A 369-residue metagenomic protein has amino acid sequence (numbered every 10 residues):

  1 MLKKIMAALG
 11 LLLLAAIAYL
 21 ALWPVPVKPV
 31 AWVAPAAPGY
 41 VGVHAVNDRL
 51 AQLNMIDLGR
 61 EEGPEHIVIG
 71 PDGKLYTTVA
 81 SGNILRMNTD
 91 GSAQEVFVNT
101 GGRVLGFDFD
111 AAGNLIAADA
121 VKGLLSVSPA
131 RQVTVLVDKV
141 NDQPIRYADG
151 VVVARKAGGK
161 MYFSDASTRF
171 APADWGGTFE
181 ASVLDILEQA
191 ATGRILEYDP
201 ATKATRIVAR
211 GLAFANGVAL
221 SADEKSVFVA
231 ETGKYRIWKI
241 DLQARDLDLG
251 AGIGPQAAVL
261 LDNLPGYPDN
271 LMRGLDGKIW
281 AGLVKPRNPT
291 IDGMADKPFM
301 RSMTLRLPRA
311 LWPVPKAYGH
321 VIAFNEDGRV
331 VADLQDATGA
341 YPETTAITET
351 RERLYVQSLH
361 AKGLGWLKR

Functional and structural regions predicted by a protein language model:
Y19-N54, E65, G193, Y318-E326: Blade/loop signatures of beta-propeller domains
V27-A34, V41, Q52-I84, A340-A346: Beta-strand-rich domains and repeat architectures in extracellular enzymes and scaffolds, especially beta-propellers
V30-W32, F163-Q189, V284-P315, W366: Short, conserved, GDST-rich strand-edge loop motifs in beta-rich repeat architectures
G59-D72, T100-L115, N141-M161, Q189-I195 (+5 more regions): Beta-rich, blade/repeat-based domains predominating in secreted/periplasmic proteins but also intracellular
G59-R60, I69, L75-A80, F109-D110 (+8 more regions): Conserved beta-strand positions in repeat-built beta-propeller and related beta-rich domains
N83-S126, V135-V140: Blade-loop segments of beta-propeller domains
M87-S92, V127-Q132, Y198-K203, D241-R245 (+2 more regions): Short loop/turn segments that connect beta-strands within beta-propeller blades
A118-I186, T192: Asp-box/WD-like beta-propeller blade repeats and closely related beta-sheet repeat scaffolds
